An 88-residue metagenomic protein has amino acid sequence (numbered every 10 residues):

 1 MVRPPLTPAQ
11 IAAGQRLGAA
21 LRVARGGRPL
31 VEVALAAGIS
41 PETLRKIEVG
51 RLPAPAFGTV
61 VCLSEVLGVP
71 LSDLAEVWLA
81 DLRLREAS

Functional and structural regions predicted by a protein language model:
M1-G27, S72: A short, Lys/Arg-rich alpha-helix, primarily the initiator
R3-P4, A75-S88: Short, charged recognition helix plus adjacent turn of helix-turn-helix-like nucleic-acid-binding domains
A12-R16, I39, P55: Alpha-helix N-cap/N′ positions at the starts of helices
A19, V23, K46, E65 (+1 more regions): DNA-binding alpha-helical recognition surfaces that contact promoter or target DNA
R22, V31-E32, V61: Residues within the helices of the helix-turn-helix
G26-K46: Short alpha-helical DNA-recognition segment
V49-R51, L79: Residue-level detection of the helix-turn-helix DNA-binding "recognition helix"
F57-D73: DNA major-groove recognition helix of helix-turn-helix/homeodomain DNA-binding modules
